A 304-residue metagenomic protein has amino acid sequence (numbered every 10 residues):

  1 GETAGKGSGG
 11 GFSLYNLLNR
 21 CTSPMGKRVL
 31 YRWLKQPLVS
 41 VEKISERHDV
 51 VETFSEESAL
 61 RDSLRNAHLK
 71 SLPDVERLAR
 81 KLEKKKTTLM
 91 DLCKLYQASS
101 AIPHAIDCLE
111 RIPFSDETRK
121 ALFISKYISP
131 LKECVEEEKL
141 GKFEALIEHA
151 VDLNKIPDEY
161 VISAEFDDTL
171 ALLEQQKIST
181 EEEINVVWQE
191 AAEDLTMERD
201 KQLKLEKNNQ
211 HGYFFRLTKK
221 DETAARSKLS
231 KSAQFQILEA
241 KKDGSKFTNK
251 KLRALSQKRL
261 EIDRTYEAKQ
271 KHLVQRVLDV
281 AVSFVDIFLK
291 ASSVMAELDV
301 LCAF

Functional and structural regions predicted by a protein language model:
G1-F304: Alpha-helical bundle segments enriched in helix-capping/polar residues
